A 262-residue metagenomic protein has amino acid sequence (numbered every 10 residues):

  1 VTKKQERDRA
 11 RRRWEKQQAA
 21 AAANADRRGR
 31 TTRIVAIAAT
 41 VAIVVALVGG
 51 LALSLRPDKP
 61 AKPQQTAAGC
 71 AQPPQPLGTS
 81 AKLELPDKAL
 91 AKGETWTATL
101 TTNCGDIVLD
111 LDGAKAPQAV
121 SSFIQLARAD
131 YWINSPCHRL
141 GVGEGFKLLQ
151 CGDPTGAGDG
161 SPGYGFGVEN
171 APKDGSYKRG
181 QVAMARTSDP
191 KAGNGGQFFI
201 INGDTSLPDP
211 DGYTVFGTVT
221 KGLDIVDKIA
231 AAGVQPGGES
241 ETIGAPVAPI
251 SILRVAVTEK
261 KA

Functional and structural regions predicted by a protein language model:
V1-A262: Cyclophilin-like peptidyl-prolyl cis-trans isomerases
